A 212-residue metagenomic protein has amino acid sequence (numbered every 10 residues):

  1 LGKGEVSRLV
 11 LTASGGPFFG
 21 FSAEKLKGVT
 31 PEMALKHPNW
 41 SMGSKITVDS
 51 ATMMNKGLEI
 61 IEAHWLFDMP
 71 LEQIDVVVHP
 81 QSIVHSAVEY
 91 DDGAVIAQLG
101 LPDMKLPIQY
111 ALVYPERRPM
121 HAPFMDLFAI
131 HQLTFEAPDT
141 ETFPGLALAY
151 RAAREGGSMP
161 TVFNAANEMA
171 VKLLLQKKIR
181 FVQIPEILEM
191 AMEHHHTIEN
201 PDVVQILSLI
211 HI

Functional and structural regions predicted by a protein language model:
L1-I210: Catalytic, metal-anchored helix/loop core of enzyme active sites in primary metabolism
